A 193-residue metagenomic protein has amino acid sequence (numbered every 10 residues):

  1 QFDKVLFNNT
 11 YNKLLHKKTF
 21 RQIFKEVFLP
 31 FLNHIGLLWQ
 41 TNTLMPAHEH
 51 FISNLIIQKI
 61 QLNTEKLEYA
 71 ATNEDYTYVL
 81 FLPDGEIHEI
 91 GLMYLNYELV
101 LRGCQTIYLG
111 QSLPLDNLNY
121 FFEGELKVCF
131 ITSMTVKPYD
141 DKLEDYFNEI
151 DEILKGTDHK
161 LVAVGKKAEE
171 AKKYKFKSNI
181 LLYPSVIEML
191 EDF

Functional and structural regions predicted by a protein language model:
Q1-K66: Long amphipathic alpha-helical segments
T43-F193: C-terminal regulatory/effector modules of DNA-binding transcriptional regulators
